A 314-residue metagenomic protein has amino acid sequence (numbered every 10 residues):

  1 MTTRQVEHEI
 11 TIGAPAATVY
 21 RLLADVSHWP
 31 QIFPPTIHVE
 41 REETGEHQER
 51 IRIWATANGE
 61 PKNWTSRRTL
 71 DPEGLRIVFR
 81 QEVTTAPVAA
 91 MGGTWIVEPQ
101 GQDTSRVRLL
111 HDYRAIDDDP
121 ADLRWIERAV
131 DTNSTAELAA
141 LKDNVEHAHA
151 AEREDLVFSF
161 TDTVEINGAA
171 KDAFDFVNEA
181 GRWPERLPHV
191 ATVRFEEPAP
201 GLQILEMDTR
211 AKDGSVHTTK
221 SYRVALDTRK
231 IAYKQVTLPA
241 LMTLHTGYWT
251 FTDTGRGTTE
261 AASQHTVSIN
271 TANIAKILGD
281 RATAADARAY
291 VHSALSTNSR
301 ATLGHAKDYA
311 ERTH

Functional and structural regions predicted by a protein language model:
M1-H47, E127, T135-A199: Hydrophobic ligand-binding cavity/cleft-lining segments
T2-T3, G13, R41, R68-D71 (+4 more regions): Short amphipathic alpha-helical segments, especially helix-boundary/capping motifs
T3-V6, F79, V157-F160, N273-D280: Membrane-targeting and insertion segments and their boundary/processing signals
P30-P34, H38-H47, W54-R106, D112-I116 (+6 more regions): Hydrophobic-ligand binding "helix-grip"
Q48-R50, Q203-I204: Short, solvent-exposed linear patches
R106, D112-L156, A275-H314: A conserved amphipathic terminal alpha-helix motif
E165, I204-D208: Signal peptide-directed secreted proteins
